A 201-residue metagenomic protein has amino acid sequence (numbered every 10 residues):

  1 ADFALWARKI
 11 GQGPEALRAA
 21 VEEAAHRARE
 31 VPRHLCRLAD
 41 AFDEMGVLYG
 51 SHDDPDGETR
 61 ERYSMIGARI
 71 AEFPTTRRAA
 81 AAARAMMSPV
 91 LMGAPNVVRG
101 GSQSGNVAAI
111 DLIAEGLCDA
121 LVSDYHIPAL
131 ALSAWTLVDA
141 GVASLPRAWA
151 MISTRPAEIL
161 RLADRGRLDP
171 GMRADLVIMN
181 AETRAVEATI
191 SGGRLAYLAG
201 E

Functional and structural regions predicted by a protein language model:
A1-V90, S102-L117: Histidine/acidic residue-rich metal-binding segments in metalloenzymes
A39, L48, R77-A80, A131 (+4 more regions): Hydrophobic alpha-helical segments
H52-D54, F73-P74, G93-P95, Y125 (+2 more regions): Fold-independent oxyanion-binding glycine-rich loops and adjacent beta-strand/coil segments at enzyme active sites
R69-I70, D119, D175, E187: Conserved acidic residues
S88-N96, G100-A181: His/Asp/Glu-enriched, well-ordered alpha-helical/loop segment that forms or immediately abuts the divalent-metal
